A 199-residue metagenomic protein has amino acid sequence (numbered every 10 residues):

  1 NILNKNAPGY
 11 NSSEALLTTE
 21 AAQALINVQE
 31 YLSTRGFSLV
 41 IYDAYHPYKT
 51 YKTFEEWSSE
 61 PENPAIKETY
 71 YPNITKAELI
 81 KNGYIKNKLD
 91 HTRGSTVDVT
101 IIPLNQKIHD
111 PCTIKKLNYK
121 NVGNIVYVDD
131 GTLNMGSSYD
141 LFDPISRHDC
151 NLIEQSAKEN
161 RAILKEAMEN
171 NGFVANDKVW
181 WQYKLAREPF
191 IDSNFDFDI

Functional and structural regions predicted by a protein language model:
N1-A44, Y48-T69, N73-D177, E188-I199: Extracytoplasmic cell-surface/polysaccharide-interacting catalytic and binding patches
W180: Active-site lining segments that contact anionic ligands and/or coordinate catalytic metals
Y183: Conserved metal-phosphate-binding beta-hairpin within the catalytic cores of diverse ATP-dependent phosphoryl-transfer
